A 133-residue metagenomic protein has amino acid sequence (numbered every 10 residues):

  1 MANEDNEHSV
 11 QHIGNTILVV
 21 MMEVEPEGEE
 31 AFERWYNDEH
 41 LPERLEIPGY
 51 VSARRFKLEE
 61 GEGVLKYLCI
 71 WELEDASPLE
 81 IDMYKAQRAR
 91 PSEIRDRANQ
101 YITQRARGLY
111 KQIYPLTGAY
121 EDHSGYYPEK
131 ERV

Functional and structural regions predicted by a protein language model:
A2-V133: Macromolecular interaction modules
